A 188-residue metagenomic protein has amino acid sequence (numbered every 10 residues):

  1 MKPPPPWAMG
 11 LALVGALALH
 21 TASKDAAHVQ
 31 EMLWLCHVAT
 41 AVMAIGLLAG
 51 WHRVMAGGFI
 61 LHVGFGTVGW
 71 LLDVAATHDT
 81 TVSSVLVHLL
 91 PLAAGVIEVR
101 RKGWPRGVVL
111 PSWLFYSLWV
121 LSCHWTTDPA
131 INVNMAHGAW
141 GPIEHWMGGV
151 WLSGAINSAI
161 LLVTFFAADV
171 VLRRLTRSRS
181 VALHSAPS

Functional and structural regions predicted by a protein language model:
M1-L11: N-terminal membrane topogenic signal
L13-A22, L61-D73, L114-W125: Aromatic-anchored segments of alpha-helical transmembrane domains
L13-I60: Long, hydrophobic N-terminal alpha-helical segment
A22-V29, L72-V82, R101-K102: Membrane-interface helix caps and helix-loop-helix hairpins in membrane proteins
V38-L48, L89-R101, S153-V171: Hydrophobic cores of alpha-helical transmembrane segments in multi-pass inner/ER membrane proteins, independent
I45-A49, R53, G66-A76, I97: Membrane-helix exit/interface motif
D128-A168: Membrane-interface transmembrane-helix boundary segments in multi-pass integral membrane proteins
A168-S185: Membrane-interface capping segments at transmembrane-helix boundaries
